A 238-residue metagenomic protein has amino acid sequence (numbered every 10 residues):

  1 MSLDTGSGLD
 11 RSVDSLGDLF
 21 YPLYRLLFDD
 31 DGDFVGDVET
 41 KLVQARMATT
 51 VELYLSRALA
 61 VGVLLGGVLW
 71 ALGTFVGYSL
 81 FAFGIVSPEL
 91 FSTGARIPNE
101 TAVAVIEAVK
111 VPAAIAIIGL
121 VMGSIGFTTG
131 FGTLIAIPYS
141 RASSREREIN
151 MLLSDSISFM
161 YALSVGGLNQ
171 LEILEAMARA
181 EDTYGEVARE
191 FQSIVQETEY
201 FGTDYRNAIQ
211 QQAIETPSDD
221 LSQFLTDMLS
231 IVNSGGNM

Functional and structural regions predicted by a protein language model:
M1-D30, Q212-N237: Short, non-transmembrane cytosolic segments of multipass membrane proteins
M1-D4, D37-V51, A208-Q210, S230: Cytoplasmic juxtamembrane interface segments
G6-G8, G17, G32, G36 (+13 more regions): Residue-identity detector for glycine
S7, R11-D14, D18, V38 (+4 more regions): Residue-level signal for the start and early helices of compact helical domains
L27-V111, P138, A142-S154, M238: Membrane-interface, cytosolic juxtamembrane amphipathic helix immediately N-terminal to a transmembrane helix, enriched
A104-I231, N237: Juxtamembrane/interface alpha-helical elements of multi-pass membrane proteins
